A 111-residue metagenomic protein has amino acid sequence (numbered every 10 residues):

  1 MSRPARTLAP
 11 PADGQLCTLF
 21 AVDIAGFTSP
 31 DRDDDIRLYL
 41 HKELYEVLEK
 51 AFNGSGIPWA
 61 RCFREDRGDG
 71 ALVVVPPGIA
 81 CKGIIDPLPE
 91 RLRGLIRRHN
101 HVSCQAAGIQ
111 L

Functional and structural regions predicted by a protein language model:
R3-E90: Catalytic NTP-binding/metal-coordinating core of nucleotidyl cyclase/transferase enzymes
G54-D66, L95-L111: Catalytic core regions of nucleotide second-messenger enzymes
